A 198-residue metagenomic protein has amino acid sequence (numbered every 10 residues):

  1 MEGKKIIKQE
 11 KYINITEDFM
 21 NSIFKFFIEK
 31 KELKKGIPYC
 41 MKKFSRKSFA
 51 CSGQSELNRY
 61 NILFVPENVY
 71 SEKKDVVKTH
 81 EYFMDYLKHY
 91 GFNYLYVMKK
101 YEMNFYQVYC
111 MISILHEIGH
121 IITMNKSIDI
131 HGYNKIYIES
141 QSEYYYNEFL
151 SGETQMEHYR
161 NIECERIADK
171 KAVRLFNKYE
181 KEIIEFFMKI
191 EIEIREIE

Functional and structural regions predicted by a protein language model:
M1-M103, E182, F187, E193-R195: A metal-dependent hydrolase signature that marks the N-terminal structural subdomain at the beginning of catalytic folds
K4-N14, D18-F19, E148-E198: Long, well-structured alpha-helical subdomains associated with metal-dependent extracellular/ecto-lumenal hydrolases
T16-F19, V108-M111, L115-I118: Extended low-polarity, hydrophobic cluster-rich segments
I23-K31, I118, I122, F176: Hydrophobic, Leu/Ile/Phe/Ala-enriched alpha-helical segments that form helix-helix packing faces
L87-M98, S113-L115, D129, Y133-K135: Catalytic phosphate/metal-binding cores of nucleic-acid and nucleotide-processing enzymes, i.e., regions that mediate
F105-Y109, M124-R160, C164: Post-HEXXH active-site segment of zinc metalloproteases
I112-N125, A168: Active-site recognition of the HExxH zinc-binding catalytic motif
I121-N134, N177-F186: Substrate-binding/catalytic groove segments of enzymes that remodel or degrade extracellular structural polymers
